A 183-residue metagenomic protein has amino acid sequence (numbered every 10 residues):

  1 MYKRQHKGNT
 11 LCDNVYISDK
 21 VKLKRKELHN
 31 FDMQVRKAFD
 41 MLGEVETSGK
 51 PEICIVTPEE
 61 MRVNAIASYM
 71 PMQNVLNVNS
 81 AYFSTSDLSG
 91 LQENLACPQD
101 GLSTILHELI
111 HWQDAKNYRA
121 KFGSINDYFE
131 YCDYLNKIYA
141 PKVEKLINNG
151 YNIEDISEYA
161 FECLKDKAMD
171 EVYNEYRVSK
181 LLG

Functional and structural regions predicted by a protein language model:
M1-Q5: Conserved small/polar residues in nucleotide/adenosyl-binding loops
G8-V21: Acidic/histidine-rich, surface-exposed loop or edge segments in extracytoplasmic proteins
K24-G49: Zn2+-dependent metallopeptidase catalytic core
F31, L102, D170, N174: Hydrophobic (often cysteine-bearing) scaffold residues that line and stabilize catalytic clefts of nucleotide/cofactor
V56-L102, L109-A120: Active-site scaffold of zinc-dependent metalloenzymes
Q99, A115-D155: Post-HEXXH active-site segment of zinc metalloproteases
L146, Y151-I156, L164, S179-G183: Short helix/loop segments within enzyme catalytic domains that coordinate or immediately flank catalytic cofactors
M169-G183: An active-site-proximal "capping" alpha-helix that borders the catalytic cofactor pocket
